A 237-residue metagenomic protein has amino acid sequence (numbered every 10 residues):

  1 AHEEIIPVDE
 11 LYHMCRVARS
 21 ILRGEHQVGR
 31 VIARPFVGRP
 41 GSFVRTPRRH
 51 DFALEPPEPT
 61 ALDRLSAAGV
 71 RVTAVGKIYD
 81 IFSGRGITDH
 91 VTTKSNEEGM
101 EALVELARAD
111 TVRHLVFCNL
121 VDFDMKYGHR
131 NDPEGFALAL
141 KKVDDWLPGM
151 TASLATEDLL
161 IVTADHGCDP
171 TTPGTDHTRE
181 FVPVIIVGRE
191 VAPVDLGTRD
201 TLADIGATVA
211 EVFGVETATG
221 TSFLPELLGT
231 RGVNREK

Functional and structural regions predicted by a protein language model:
A1-K237: Feature captures the catalytic ectodomains and active-site-proximal regions of enzymes that hydrolyze or transfer
